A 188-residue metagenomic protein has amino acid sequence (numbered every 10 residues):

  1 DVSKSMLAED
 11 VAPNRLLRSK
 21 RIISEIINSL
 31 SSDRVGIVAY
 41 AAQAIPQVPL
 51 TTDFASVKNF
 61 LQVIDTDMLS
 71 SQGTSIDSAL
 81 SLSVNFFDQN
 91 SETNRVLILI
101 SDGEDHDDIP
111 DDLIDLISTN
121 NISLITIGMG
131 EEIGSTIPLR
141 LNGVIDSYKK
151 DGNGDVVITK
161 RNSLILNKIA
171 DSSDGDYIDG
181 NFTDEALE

Functional and structural regions predicted by a protein language model:
V2-R95, D108-D112: Membrane-embedded segments
K4-S5, A42-P46, G103-H106, G130-G134 (+1 more regions): Solvent-exposed loop/turn segments at secondary-structure junctions within structured extracellular/periplasmic domains
D10, I100-D102, G152-G154: Short, contiguous strand/loop micro-motifs
I37-A39, L97-L99, T126-G128: Structural beta-sheet core signal
P49, S101, I178-N181: Small/polar loops that bind or transfer phosphate-bearing groups
R95-I109, A170: Short, charged, low-hydrophobicity "junction" segments
S101, P110-N120: Aromatic-anchored, glycine/proline-accented short structural segments that stabilize local strand-turns or short
I117-E188: Von Willebrand factor type A / integrin I
